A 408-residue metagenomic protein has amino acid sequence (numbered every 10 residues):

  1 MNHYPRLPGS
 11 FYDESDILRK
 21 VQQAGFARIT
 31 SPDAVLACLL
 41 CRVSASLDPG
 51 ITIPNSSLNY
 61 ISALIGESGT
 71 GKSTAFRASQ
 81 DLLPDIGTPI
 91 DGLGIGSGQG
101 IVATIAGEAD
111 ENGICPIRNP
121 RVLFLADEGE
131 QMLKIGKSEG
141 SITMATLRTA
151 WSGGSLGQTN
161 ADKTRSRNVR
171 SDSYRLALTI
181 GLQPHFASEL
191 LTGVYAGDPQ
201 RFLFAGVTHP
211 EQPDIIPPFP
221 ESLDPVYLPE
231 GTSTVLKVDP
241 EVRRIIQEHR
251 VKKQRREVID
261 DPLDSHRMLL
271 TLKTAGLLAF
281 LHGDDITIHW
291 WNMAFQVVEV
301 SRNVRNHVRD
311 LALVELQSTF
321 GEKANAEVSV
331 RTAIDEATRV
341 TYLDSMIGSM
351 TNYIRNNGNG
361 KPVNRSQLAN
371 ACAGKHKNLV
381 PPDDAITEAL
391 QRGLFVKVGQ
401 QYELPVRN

Functional and structural regions predicted by a protein language model:
M1-N408: Phosphate-handling catalytic cores of nucleic-acid transaction enzymes
